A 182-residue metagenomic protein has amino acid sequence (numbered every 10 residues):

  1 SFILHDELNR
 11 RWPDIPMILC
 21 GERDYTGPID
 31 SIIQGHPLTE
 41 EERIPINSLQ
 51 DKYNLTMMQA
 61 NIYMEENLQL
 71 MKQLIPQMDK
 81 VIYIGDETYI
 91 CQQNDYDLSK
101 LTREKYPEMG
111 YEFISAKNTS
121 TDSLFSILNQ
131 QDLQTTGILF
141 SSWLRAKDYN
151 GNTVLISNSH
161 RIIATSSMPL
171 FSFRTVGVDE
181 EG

Functional and structural regions predicted by a protein language model:
S1-G182: Short hydrophobic alpha-helices and adjacent helix-cap/hinge residues
